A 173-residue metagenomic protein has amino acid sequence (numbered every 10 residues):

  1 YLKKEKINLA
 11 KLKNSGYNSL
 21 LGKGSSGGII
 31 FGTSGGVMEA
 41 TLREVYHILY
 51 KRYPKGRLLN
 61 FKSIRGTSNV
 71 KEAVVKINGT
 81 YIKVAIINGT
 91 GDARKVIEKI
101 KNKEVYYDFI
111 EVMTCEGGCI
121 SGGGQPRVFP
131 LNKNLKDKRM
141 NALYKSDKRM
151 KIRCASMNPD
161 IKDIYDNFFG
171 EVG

Functional and structural regions predicted by a protein language model:
Y1-G173: Iron-sulfur-associated redox domains of electron-transfer enzymes in respiratory and anaerobic energy metabolism
